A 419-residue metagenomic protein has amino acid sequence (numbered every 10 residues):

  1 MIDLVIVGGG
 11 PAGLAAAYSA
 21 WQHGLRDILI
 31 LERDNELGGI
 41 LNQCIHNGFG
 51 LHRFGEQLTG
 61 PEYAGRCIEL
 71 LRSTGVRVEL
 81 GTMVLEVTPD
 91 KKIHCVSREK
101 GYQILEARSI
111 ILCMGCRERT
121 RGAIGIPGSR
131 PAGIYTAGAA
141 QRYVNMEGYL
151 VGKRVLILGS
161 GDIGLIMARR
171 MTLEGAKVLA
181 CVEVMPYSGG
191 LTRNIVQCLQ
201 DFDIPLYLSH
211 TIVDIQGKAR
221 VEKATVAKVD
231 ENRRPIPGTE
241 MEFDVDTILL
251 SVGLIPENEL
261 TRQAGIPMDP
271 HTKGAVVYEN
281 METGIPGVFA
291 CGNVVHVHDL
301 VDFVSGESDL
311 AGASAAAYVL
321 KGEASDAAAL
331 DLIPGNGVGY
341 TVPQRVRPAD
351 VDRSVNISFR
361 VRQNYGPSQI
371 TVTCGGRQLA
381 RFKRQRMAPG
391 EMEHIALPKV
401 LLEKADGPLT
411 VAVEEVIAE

Functional and structural regions predicted by a protein language model:
M1-D3, L80, A316-E419: Rossmann-like nucleotide/phosphate-binding core characteristic of flavoprotein oxidoreductases
M1-V7, G65-R154, E231-G238, L249 (+1 more regions): FAD-binding core/adjacent interface of flavoenzyme oxidoreductases
I2-R66, L70, R142, V151-Q197: Beta1-alpha1 glycine-rich phosphate/pyrophosphate-binding loop at the start of Rossmann-like nucleotide-binding domains
A17-S19, N42-Q43, A123-I126, A168-R170 (+2 more regions): Short amphipathic alpha-helical segments
I68-C95, T172-E259, R353-Q385: A Rossmann-like FAD-binding core segment of flavoenzymes
Y102-Q103, S109-L206, T211-R220, G287 (+2 more regions): Predominantly flavin-linked oxidoreductase catalytic cores and closely associated redox partners
L112, I134-V144, T247-H298: FAD-site-proximal beta/loop scaffold in flavoenzymes
C291-G335: A conserved FAD-binding loop/helix module that cradles the flavin
